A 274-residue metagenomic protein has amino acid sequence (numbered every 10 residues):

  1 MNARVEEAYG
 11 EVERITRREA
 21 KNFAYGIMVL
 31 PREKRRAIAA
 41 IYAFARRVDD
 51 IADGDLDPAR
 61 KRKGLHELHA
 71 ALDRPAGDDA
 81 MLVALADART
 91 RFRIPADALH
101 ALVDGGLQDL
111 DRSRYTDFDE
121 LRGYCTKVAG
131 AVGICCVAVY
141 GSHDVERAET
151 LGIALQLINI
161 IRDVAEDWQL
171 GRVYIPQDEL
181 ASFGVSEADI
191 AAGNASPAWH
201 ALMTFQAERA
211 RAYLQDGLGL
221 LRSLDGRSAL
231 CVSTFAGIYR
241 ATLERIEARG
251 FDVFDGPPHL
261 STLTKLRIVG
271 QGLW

Functional and structural regions predicted by a protein language model:
M1-Q156, I161, A165-W274: Catalytic cores of Mg2+-dependent Asp-rich isoprenoid enzymes
